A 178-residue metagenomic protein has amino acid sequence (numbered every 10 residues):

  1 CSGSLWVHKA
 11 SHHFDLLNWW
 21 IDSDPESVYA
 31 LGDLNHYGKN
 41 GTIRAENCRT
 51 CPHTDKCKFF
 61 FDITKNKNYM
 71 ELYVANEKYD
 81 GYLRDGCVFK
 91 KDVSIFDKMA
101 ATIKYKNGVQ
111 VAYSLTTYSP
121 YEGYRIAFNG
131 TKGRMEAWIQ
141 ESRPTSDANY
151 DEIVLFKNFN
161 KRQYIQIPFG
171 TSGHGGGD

Functional and structural regions predicted by a protein language model:
C1-G86: Predominantly a Rossmann-like dinucleotide-binding segment in NAD(P)-dependent oxidoreductases
C1-W6, G86-K90, L115, I167-G175: Active-site rim elements
W6-K9, W20, P25, F89 (+4 more regions): Long, contiguous hydrophobic alpha-helical segments, chiefly transmembrane helices and signal peptides
K58-Y121: Contiguous C-terminal substrate-recognition/catalytic subdomains in enzyme active sites
I95-D178: C-terminal helical cap and adjacent loop that interface with cofactors, partners, or active-site loops
